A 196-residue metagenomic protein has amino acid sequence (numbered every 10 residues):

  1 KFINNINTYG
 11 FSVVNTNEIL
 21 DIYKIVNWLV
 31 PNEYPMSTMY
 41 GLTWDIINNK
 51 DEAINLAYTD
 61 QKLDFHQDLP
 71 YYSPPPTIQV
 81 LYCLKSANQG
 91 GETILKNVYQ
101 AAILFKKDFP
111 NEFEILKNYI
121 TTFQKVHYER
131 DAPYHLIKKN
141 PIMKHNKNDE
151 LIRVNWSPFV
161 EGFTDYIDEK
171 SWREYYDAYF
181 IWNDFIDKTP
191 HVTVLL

Functional and structural regions predicted by a protein language model:
K1-L195: Active-site environment of non-heme Fe oxygenases that use a 2-His-1-carboxylate facial triad
